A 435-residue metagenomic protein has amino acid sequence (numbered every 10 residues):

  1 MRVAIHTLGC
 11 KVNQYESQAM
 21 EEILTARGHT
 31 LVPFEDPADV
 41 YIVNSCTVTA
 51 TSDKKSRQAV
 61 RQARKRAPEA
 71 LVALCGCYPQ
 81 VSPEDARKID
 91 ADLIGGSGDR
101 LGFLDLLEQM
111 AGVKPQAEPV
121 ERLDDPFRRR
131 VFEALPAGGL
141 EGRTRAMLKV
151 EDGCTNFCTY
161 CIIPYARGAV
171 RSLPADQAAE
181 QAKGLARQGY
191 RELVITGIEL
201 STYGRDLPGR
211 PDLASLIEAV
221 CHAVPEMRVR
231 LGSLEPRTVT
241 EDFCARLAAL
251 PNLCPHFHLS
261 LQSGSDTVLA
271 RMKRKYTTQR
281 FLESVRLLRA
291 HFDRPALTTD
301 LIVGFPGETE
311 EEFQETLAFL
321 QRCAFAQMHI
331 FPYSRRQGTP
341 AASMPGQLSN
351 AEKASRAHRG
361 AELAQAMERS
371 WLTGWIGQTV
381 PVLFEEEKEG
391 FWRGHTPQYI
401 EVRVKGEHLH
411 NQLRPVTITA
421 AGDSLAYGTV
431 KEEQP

Functional and structural regions predicted by a protein language model:
M1-Y203, D242, L253, F257 (+6 more regions): Proteins enriched for Cys/Gly/acidic motifs involved in redox and nucleic-acid/cofactor modification
N13, T49-S52, P79, P236 (+3 more regions): Alpha-helix N-cap/loop-to-helix initiation residues
T47-V48, R167-G168, L207-R210, A270-Y276 (+1 more regions): Short glycine-enriched, charge-decorated loop/helix-capping segments at active-site entrances that position
V72-A73, V81, R187-E310, Q321: Conserved SAM/AdoMet-binding glycine-rich loop
L101, N156, G168, S201 (+4 more regions): Glycine-centered loop/turn positions within well-structured domains that cap or flank conserved ligand/cofactor-binding
E141-T144, C154-T155, L253, S263 (+5 more regions): Short flexible coil/turn linkers enriched for glycine and charged/polar residues that connect secondary-structure
L259, D300, L320, M328 (+3 more regions): Hydrophobic, well-ordered secondary-structure elements that form the walls of internal hydrophobic environments
S343-P435: Terminal RNA-binding accessory module
